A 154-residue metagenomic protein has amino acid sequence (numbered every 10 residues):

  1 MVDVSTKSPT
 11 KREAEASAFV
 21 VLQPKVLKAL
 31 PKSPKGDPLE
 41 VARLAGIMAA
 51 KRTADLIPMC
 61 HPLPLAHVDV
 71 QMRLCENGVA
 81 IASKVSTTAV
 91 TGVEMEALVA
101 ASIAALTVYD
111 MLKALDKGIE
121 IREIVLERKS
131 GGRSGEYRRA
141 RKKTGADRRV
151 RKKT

Functional and structural regions predicted by a protein language model:
M1-M59, A66-K143, K152-T154: C-terminal binding/interaction regions
